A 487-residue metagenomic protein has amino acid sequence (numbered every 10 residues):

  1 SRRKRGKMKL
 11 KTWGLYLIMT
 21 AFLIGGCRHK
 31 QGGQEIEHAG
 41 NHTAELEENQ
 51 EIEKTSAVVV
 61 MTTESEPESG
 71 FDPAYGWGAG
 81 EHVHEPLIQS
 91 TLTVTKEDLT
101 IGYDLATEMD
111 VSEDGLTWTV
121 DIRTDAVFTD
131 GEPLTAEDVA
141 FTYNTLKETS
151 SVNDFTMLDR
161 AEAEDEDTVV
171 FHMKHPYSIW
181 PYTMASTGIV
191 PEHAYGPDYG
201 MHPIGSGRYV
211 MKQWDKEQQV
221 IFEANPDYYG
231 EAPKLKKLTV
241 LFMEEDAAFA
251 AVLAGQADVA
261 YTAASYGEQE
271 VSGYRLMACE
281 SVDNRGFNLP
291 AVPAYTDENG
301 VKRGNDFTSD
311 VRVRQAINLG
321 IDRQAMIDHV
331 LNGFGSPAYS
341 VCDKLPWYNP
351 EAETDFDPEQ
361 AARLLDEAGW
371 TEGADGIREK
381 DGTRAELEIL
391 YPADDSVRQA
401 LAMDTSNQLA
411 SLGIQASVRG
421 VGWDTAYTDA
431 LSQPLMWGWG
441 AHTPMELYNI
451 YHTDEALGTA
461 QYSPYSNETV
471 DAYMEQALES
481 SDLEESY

Functional and structural regions predicted by a protein language model:
M61, G131, V252-L253, V259-T262 (+3 more regions): Periplasmic binding protein-like
T62-V111, I204: N-terminal lobe/hinge region of extracytoplasmic solute-binding protein
E97-T100, P176, Y182-P233, K237 (+2 more regions): Gly/Pro-rich hinge or "lid" segments in bacterial periplasmic/extracellular proteins
D110, D114-T117, N153-A194: Surface-exposed binding/hinge segments that line and control ligand-binding clefts or catalytic entry sites
P197, P226-E270, Q415-S417: Ligand-site clamp/hinge motif
G304-D404: Append "and occasionally in soluble cytosolic enzymes with long acidic Gly/Pro-rich linkers
R312-Q315, I327, S411, S417-A426 (+1 more regions): Extracytoplasmic/peripheral linker and loop segments enriched in polar/acidic and small residues with frequent Thr/Pro
T371-A441, L483: Ligand/substrate-recognition segments at binding pockets and active sites
